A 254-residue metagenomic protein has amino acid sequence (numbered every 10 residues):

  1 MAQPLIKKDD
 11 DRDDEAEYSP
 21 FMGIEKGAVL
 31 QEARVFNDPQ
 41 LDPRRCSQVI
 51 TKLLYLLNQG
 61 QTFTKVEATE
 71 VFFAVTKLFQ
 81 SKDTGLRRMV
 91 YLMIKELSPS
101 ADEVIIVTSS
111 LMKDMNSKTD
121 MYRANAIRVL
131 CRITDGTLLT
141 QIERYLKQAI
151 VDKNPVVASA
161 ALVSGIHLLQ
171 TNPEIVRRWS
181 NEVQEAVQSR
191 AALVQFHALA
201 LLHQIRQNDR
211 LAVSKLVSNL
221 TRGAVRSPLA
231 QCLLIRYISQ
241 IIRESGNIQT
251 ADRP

Functional and structural regions predicted by a protein language model:
A2-F79, D83-P254: Extended alpha-solenoid helical-repeat scaffolds
